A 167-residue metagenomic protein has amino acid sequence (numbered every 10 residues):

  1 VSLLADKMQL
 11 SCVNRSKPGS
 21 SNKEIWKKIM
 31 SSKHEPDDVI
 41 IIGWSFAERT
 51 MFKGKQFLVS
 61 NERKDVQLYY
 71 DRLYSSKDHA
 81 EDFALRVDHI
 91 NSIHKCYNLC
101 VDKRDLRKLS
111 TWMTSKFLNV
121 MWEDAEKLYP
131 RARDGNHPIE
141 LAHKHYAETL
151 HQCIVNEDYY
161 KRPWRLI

Functional and structural regions predicted by a protein language model:
V1-K23, K33-H34, H145, C153: Serine-esterase "nucleophile elbow" of acetyl-processing enzymes
S21-I25, E48-M51: Short active-site-adjacent helix-start/loop capping segments
M30-I167: Alpha-helical cap/lid subdomain in secreted, periplasmic, or secretory-pathway luminal O-acyl-processing enzymes
